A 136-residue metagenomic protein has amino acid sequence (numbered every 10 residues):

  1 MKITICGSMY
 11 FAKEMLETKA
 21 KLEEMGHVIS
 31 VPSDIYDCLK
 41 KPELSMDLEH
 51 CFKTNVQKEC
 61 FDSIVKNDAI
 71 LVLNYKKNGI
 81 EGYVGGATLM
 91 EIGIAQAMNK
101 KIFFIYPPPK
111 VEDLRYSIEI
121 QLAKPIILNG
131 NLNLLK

Functional and structural regions predicted by a protein language model:
M1-K136: Conserved catalytic or regulatory cores that recognize and/or transform ribose-phosphate-containing ligands
